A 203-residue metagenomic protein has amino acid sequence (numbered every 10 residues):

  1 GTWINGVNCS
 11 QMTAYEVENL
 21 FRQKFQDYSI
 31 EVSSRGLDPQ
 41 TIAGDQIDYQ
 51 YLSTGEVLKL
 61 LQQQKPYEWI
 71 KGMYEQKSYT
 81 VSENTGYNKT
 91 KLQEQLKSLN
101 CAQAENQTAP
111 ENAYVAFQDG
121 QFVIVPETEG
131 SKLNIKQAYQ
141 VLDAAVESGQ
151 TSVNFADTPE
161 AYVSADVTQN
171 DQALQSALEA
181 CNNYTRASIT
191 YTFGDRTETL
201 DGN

Functional and structural regions predicted by a protein language model:
G1-N203: Surface-exposed, secretory/extracytoplasmic low-complexity segments enriched in Ser/Thr/Asn/Gly/Pro
